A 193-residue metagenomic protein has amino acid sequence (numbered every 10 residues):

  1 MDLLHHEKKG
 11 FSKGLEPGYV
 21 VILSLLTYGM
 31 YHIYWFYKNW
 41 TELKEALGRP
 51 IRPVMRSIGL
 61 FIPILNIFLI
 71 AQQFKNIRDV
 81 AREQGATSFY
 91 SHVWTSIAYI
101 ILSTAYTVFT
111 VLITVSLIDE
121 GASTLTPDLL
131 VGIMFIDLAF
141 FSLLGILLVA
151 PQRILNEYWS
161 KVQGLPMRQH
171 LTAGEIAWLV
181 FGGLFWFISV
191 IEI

Functional and structural regions predicted by a protein language model:
M1-F61, L65-I113, L144-W186: Membrane-interface extramembranous regions at the lipid-water interface
L102-L144, F185-I193: Membrane-helix interface segments in multi-pass membrane proteins
